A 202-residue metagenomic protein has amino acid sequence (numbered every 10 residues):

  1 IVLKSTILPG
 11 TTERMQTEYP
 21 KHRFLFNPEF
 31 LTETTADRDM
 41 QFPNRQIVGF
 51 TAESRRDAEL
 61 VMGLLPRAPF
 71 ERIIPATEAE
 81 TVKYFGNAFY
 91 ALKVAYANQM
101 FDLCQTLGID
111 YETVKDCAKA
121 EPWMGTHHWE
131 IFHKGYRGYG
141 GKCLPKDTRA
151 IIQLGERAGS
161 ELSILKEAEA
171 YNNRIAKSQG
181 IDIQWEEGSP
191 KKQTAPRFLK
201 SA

Functional and structural regions predicted by a protein language model:
I1-G10: ADP-ribose/adenylate-binding Rossmann-like module
G10, R56, K146: Residues that form or flank phosphate/diphosphate-binding pockets in enzymes that use nucleotide phosphates
T11, F50, Y139-K142: Gly/Ser/Thr-rich helix-start
T11-R14, G180: Residues at alpha-helix caps and immediate loop-helix transition turns in enzyme cores, especially N- and C-cap
E13-N27, T32-H127, L154-E161, E167: Internal alpha-helical scaffold of NAD(P)-dependent oxidoreductase catalytic cores
Q105-A202: NAD(P)-dependent Rossmann-like dehydrogenase/reductase catalytic/cofactor-binding core
